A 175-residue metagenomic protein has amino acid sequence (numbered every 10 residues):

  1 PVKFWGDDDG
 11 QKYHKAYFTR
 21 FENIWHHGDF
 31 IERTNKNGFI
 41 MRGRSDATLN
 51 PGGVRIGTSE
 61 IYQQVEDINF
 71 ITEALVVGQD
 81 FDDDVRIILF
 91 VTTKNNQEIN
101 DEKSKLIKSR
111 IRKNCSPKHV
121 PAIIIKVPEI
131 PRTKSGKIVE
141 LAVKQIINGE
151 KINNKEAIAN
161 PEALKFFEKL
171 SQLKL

Functional and structural regions predicted by a protein language model:
K3, K12-K15, T19-H119, I138 (+2 more regions): AMP-binding/adenylate-forming catalytic core of the ANL superfamily
D7-D9: Short Gly/aromatic-enriched secondary-structure transition segments
V76, I125-K126: Hydrophobic/anchoring residues in structured secondary elements
V127-I152: Flexible lysine-rich "adenylation lid" loop at the C-terminal edge of ANL adenylation domains
